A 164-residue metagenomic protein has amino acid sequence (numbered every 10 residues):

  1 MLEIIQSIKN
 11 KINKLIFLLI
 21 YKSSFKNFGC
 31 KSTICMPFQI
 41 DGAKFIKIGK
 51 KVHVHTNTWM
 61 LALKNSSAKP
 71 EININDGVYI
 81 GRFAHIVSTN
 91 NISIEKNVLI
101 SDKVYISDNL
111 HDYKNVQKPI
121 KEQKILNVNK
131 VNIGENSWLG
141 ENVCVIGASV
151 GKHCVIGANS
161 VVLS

Functional and structural regions predicted by a protein language model:
M1-S107, N127-G147, K152: Domain-scale signature associated with acetyltransferase and cell-envelope carbohydrate enzymes
I106-K114: Proline-centered turn/helix-capping motifs that create local helix->coil transitions or kinks
Y113-K124: Short glycine/proline- and charge-enriched loop/turn segments that cap or connect secondary-structure elements
S149-S164: C-terminal/domain-terminus segments
